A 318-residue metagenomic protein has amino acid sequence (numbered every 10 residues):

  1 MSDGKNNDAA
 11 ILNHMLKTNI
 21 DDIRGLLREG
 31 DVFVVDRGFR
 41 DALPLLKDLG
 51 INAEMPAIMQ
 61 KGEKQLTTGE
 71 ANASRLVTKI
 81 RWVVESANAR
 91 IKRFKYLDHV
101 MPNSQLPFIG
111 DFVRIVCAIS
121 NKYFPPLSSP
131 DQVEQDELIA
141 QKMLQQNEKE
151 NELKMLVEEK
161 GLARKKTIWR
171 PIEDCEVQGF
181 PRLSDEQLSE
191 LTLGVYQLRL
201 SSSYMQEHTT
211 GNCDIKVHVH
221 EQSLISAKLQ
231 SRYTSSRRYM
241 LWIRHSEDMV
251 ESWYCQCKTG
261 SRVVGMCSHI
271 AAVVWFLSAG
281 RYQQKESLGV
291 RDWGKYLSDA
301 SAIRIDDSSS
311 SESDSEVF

Functional and structural regions predicted by a protein language model:
M1-P171: Short, well-ordered secondary-structure "scaffold" segments embedded in the functional core of diverse domains
N151-F318: Long, low-complexity, compositionally biased intrinsically disordered regions
